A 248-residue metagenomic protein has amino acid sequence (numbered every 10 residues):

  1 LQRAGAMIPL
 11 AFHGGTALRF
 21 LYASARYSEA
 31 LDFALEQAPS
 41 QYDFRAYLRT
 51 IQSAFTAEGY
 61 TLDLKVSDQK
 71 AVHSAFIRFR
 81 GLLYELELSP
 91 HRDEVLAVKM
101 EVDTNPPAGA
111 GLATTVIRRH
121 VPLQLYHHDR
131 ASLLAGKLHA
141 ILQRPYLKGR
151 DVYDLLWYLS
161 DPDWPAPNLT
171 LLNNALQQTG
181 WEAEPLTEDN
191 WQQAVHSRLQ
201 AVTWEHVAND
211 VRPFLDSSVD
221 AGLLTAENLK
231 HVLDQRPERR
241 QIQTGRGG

Functional and structural regions predicted by a protein language model:
Q2-A11, L21-S24, E36-G248: Structured mid-to-C-terminal alpha-helical surface segments
H13-T16: Glycine-rich beta-strand-to-loop/alpha-helix junction loops that act as flexible
S28: Anion-coordinating catalytic cores for phosphoryl-, nucleotidyl-, and glycosidic chemistry
L31-F33: Structural signature of FAD isoalloxazine-binding scaffolds in flavoprotein oxidoreductases
